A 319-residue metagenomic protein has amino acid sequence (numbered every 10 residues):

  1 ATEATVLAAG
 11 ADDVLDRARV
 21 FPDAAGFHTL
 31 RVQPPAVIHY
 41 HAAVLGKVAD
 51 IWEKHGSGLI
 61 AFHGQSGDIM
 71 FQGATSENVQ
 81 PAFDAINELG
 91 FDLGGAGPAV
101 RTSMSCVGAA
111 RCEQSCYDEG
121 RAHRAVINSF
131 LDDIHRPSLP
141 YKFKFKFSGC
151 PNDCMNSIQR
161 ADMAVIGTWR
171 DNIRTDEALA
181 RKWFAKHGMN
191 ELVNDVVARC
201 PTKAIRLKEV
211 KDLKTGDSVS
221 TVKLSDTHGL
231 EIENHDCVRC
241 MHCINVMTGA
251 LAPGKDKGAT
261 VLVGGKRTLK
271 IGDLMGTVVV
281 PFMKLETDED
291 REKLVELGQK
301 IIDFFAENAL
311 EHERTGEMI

Functional and structural regions predicted by a protein language model:
A1-F27, V44: Intrinsically disordered, low-complexity polar/charged tails and linkers
E3-V6, H28-V193, R199, S225-D226 (+3 more regions): Small-residue-enriched alpha-helical segments and adjacent helix-cap loops that form tight helix-helix packing
D16-A18, G67, K257: Beta-strand-connecting loop/turn residues
R19-P22, A96-R101, K266-G276: Short, compositionally biased low-complexity segments
S57-G64, A96-G97, R136-K142, L207-T215 (+1 more regions): Flexible, glycine/charged-enriched surface loops at secondary-structure junctions
G67, F130-D133, K293, L297 (+1 more regions): Conserved C-terminal portion of the radical SAM core fold that forms the substrate/S-adenosylmethionine-binding
Y117, E289, E317-I319: Conserved non-cysteine loop/helix-boundary elements of the Radical SAM core domain that shape
Q159-D236, M241-L310: Mobile "lid/hinge" segments at catalytic clefts and subdomain interfaces of large enzymes
